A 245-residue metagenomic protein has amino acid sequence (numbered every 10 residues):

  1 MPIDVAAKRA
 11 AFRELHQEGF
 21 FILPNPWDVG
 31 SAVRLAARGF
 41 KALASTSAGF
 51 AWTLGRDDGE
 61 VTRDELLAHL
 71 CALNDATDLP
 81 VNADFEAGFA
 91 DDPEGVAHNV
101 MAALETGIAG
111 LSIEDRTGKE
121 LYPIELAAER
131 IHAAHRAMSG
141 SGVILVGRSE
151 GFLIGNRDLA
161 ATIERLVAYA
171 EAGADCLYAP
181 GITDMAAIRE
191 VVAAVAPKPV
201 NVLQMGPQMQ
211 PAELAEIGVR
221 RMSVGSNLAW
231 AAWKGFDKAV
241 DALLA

Functional and structural regions predicted by a protein language model:
P2-A83, A87-S226, W230-K238, A242: Alpha/beta enzyme core
